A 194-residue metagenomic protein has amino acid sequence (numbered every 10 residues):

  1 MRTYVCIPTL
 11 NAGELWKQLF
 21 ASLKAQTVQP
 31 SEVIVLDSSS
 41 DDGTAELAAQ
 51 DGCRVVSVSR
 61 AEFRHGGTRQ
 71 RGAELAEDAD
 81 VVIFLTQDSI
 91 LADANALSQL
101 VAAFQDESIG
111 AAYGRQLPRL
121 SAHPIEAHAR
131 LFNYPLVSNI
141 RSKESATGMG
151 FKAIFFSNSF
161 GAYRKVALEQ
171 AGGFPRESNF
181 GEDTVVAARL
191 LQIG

Functional and structural regions predicted by a protein language model:
A21-P30: Short, acidic, metal-binding catalytic loop of nucleotide-sugar glycosyltransferases
D37-A45, I90: A conserved acidic beta->alpha catalytic loop
S59-E77: Glycine-rich, basic loop-to-helix element that forms the pyrophosphate-binding segment of sugar-nucleotide handling
A79-I90: Short beta-strand-to-loop acidic/aromatic patch adjacent to the donor-nucleotide binding site
I90, A94-A127: Conserved donor NDP-sugar-binding/catalytic core segment of glycosyltransferases
G114, F132-A153: Short, flexible, basic/aromatic active-site loop/helix in glycosyltransferases
K143-Y163, N179, V185: A recurrent flexible, glycine/aromatic-enriched loop bordering the glycosyltransferase active site that acts as
G161-Y163, A167-G172, E177-G194: A short, conserved alpha-helix in the catalytic core of glycosyltransferases
